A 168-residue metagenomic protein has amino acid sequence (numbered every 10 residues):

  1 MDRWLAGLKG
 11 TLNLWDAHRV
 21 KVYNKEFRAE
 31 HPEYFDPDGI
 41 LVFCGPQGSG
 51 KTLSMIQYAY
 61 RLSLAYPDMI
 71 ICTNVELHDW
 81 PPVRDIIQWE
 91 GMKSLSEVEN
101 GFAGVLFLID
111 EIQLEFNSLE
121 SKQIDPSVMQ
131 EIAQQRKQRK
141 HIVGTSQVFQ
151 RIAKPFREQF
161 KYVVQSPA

Functional and structural regions predicted by a protein language model:
M1-E33: N-terminal pre-Walker A segment at the start of P-loop NTPase domains
F43: Hydrophobic anchor at the beta1->P-loop junction of P-loop NTPases
P46: P-loop (Walker A) phosphate-binding loop of NTP-binding proteins
K51-T52: Conserved lysine of the Walker
D68-M69, A103-L106, Q138-T145: Loop/turn-to-beta-strand initiation segments
C72-G101: Short glycine-rich substrate-engagement loop in P-loop NTPases that contacts/grips substrate
Q113-A168: Replace "adjacent to P-loop NTPase cores in ATP/GTP-dependent enzymes" with "adjacent to NTP-binding cores
